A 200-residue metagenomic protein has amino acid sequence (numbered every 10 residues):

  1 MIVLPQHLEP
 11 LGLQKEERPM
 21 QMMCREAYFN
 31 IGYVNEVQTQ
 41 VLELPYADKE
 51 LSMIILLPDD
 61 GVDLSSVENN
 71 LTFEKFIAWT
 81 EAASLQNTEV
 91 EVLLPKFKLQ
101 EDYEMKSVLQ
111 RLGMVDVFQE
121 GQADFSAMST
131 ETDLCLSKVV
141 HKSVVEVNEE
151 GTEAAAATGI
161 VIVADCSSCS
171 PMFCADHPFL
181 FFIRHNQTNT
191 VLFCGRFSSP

Functional and structural regions predicted by a protein language model:
M1-P200: Secretory/exported precursors with cleavable N-terminal leaders
